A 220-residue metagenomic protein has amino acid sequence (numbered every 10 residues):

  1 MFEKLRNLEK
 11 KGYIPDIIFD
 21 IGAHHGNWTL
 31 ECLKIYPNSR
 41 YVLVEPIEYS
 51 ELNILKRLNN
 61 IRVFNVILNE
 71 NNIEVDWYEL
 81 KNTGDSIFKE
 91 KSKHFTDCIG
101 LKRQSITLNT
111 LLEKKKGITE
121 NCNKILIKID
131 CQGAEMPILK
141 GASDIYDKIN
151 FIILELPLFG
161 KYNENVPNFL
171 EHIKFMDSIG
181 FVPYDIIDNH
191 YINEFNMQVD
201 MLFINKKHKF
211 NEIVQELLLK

Functional and structural regions predicted by a protein language model:
M1-K220: Phosphate/nucleotide-binding beta-alpha loop and adjacent structural elements of enzyme active sites
